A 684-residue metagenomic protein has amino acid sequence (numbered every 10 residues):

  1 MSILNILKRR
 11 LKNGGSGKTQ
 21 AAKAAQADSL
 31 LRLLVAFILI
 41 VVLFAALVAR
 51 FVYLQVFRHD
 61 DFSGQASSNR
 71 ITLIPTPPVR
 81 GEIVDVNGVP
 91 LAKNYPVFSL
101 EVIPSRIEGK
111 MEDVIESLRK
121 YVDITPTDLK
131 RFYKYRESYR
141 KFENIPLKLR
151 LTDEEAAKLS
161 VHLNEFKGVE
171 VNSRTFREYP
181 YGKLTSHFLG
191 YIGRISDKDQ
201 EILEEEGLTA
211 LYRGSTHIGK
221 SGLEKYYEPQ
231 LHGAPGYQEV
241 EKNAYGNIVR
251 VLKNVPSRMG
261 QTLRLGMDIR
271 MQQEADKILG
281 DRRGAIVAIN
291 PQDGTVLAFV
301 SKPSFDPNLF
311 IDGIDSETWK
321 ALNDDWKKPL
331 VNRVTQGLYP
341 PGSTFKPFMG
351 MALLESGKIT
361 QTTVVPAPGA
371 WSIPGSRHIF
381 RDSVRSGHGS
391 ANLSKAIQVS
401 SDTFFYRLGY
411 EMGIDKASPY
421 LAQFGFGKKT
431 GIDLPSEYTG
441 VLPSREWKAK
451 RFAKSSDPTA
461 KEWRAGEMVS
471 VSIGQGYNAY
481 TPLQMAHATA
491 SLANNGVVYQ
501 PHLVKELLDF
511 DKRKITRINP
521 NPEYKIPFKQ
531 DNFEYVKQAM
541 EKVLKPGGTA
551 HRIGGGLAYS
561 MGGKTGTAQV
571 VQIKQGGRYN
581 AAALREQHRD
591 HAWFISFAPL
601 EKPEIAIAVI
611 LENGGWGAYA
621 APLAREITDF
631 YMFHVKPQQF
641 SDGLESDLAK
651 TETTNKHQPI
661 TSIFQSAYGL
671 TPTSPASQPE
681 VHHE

Functional and structural regions predicted by a protein language model:
M1-I248, P256, R283-A285, P291 (+8 more regions): Membrane-proximal periplasmic segments of bacterial cell-envelope enzymes, especially penicillin-binding proteins
I6-R10, G14-G17, A92, K242-L252 (+3 more regions): Beta-lactam-recognizing serine transpeptidase/beta-lactamase-like catalytic domain environment
P78, T262, R283, L330 (+1 more regions): Short coil/loop residues immediately preceding or within conserved phosphate-binding loops of NTP-utilizing enzyme
P104-R106, L611-G615: A generic structural motif
E112-E116, K120, I145, L149 (+23 more regions): Solvent-exposed, polar/charged alpha-helical surfaces in well-ordered, non-transmembrane soluble domains, broadly
G182, G280, E601-P603: Short flexible coil/turn linkers enriched for glycine and charged/polar residues that connect secondary-structure
V249-T295: A conserved hydrophobic secondary-structure block that centers on an alpha-helix together with its immediately flanking
D509, E601, W616-Q638: C-terminal, active-site-flanking charged/polar segments
